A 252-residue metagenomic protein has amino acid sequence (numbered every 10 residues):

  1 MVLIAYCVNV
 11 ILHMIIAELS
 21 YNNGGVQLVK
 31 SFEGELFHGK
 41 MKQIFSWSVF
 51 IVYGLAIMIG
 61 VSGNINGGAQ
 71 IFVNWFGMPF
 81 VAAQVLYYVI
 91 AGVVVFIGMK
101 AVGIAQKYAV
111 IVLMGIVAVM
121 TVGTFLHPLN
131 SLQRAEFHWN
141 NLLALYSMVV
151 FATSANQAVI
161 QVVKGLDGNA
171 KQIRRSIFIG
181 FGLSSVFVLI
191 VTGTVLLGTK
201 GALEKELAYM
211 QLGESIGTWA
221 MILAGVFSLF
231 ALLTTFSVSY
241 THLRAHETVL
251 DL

Functional and structural regions predicted by a protein language model:
L3, S48-I59, V89-I90, L143-V150 (+1 more regions): Hydrophobic alpha-helical transmembrane segments of multi-pass membrane proteins
Y6-I15, A91-F96: Central hydrophobic cores of alpha-helical transmembrane segments in multi-pass inner-membrane proteins across all
I15-I59, V73-F80, Y209-G225: Transmembrane-helix boundary/entry motifs in multi-pass membrane transporters
G67-N74, Y88-A109, G165: Membrane-water interface regions at transmembrane-helix termini and the short interhelical loops of multi-pass membrane
V81-L86, I104-Q211: Helix-loop-helix junctions that connect adjacent transmembrane segments in multi-pass membrane transporters
I90-V95, M114-T121, S228: Hydrophobic core segments of alpha-helical transmembrane domains in multi-pass membrane transport and ion-translocation
E206-R244: Oxyanion-binding "anion nests"
H242-A245, V249-L252: Single conserved hydrophobic/aromatic residue that forms the stacking wall/gate of nucleotide- or nucleobase-binding
